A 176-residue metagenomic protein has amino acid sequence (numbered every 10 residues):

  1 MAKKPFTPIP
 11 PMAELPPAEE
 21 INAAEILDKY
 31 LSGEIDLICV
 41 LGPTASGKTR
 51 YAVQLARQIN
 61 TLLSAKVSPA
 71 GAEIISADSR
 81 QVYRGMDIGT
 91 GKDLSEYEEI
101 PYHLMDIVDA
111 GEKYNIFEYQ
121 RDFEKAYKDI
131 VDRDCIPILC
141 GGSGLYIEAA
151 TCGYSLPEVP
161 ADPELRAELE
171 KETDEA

Functional and structural regions predicted by a protein language model:
A2-A176: Phosphate/pyrophosphate-binding catalytic cores of soluble transferases and nucleic-acid-acting enzymes
